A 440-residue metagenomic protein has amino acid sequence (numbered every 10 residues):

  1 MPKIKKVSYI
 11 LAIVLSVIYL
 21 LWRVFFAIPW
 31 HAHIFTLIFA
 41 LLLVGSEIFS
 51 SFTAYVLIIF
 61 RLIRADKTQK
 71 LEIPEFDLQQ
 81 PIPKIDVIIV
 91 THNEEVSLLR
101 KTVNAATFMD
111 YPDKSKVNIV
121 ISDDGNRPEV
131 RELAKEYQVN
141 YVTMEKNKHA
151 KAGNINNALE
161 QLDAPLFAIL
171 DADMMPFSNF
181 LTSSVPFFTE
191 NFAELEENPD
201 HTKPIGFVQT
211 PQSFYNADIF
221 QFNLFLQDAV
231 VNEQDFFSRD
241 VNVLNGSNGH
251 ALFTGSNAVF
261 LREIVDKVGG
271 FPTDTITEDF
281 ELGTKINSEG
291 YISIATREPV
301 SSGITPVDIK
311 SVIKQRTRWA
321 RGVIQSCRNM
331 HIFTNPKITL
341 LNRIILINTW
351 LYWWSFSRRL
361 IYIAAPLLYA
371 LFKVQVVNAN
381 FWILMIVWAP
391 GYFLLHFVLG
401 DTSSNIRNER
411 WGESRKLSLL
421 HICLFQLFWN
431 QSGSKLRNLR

Functional and structural regions predicted by a protein language model:
M1-Q79, A134, F356-R359: N-terminal membrane-anchoring/stem segments of glycan-assembly enzymes
I18-E47, Y352-R437: Membrane-embedded multi-pass helical conduit in multi-pass membrane proteins, especially envelope-biosynthetic
P83-D86, N118, E281: Cell-envelope/extracellular polymer assembly enzymes that use nucleotide-activated donors
T102-K116, N191: Short, acidic, metal-binding catalytic loop of nucleotide-sugar glycosyltransferases
S122-V130: A conserved acidic beta->alpha catalytic loop
E145-E160, A164, S178-I276, N287-S288 (+1 more regions): Long helical/loop segments within the catalytic core of UDP-sugar-dependent glycosyltransferases, especially the large
F167: Short aromatic/hydrophobic "clamp" motif used to bind/position activated sugar donors
D274, T284-S301: Catalytic donor-sugar/metal-binding loop of nucleotide-sugar-dependent glycosyltransferases
